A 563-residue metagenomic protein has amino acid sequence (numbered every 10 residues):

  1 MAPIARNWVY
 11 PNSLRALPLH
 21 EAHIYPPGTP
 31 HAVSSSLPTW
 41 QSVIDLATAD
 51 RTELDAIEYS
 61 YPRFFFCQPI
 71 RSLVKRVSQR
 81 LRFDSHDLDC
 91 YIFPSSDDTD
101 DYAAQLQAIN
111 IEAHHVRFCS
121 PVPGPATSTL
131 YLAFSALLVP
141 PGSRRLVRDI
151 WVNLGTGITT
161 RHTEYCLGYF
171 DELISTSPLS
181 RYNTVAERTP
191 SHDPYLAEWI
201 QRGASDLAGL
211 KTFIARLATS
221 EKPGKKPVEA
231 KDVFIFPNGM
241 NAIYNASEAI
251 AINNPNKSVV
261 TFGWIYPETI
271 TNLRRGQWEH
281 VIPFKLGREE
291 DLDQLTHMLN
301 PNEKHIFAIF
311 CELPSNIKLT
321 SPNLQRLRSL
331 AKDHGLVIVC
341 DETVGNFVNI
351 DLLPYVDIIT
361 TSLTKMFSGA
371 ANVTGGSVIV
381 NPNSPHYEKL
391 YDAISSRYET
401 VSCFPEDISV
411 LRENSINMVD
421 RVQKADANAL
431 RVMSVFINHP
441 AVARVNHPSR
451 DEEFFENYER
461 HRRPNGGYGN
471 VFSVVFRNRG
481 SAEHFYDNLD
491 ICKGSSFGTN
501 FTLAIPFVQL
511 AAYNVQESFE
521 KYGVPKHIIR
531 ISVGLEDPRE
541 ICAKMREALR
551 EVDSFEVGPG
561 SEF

Functional and structural regions predicted by a protein language model:
A2-N241, N245, A249-I252, F262-Q277 (+1 more regions): Conserved N-terminal alpha-helix of the aminotransferase class I/II PLP-enzyme fold
A32, D50, H192-E198, F213 (+2 more regions): Structural motif of enzymes handling amino- and sulfur-group chemistry
K225-A441, N446, P559, F563: Conserved PLP-enzyme active-site core in the AAT-like
E399, L489-N500, A548-G558: A common structural junction motif
F454-P464, P506-H527: Active-site-adjacent capping/gating segments
D487-E517: Conserved PLP cofactor-binding pocket of PLP-dependent enzymes
K526, G534-L549, G558-F563: Well-ordered alpha/beta subsegment
